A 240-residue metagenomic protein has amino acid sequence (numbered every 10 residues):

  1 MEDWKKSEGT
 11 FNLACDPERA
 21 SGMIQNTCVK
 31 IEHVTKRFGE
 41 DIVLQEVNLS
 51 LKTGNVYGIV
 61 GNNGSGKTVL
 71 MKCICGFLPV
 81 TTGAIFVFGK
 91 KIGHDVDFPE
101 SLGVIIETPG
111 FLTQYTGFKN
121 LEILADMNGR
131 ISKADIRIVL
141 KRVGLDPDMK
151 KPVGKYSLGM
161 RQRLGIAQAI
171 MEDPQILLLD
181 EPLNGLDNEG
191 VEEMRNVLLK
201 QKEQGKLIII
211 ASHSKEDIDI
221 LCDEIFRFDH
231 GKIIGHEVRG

Functional and structural regions predicted by a protein language model:
V60-N62: The feature captures the beta-strand-to-loop junction immediately N-terminal to the Walker
C75: Helix-to-loop junction immediately C-terminal to a conserved catalytic motif
G83-F98: Conserved ABC transporter NBD signature motif
E122, K133-D148: Conserved ABC ATPase "signature" region
L177-E181: Catalytic Walker B motif of ABC-type/P-loop ATPase nucleotide-binding domains
S212-H213: H-loop/switch region of ABC-family ATPase nucleotide-binding domains
